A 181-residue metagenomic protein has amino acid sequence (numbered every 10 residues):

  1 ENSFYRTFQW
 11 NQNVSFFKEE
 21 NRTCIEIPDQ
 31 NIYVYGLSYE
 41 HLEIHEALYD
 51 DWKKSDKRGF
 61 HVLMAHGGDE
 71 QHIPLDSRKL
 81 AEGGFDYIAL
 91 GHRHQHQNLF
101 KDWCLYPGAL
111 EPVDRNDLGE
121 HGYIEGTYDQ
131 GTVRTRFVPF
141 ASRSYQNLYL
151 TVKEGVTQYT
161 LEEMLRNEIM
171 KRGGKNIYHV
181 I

Functional and structural regions predicted by a protein language model:
E1-T127: His/Asp/Glu-rich metal-coordinating catalytic cores of metallo-dependent phosphodiesterases/hydrolases acting on
N21-Q30, P107-H179: Binuclear metal-dependent phosphoesterase catalytic core
L63, H179-V180: Structural beta-sheet core signal
